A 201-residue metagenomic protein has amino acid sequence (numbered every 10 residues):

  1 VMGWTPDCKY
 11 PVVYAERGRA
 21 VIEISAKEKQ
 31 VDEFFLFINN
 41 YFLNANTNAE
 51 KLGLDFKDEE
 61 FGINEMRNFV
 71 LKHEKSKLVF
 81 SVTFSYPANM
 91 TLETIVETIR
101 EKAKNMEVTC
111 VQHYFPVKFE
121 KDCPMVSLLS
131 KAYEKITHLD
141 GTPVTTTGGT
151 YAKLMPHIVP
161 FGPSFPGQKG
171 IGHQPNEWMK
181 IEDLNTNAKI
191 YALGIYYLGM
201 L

Functional and structural regions predicted by a protein language model:
V1-E93, E97: Midchain, well-structured core segments that form catalytic/ion-binding scaffolds
S25, E101, L198-M200: A generic membrane alpha-helix/interface feature
D32-F61, E107-L201: An extended, acidic, His-containing surface patch that forms the Zn2+-binding/catalytic region of metallohydrolases
L71, E101-K104, P163: Short hydrophobic/aromatic-rich motifs at helix boundaries and adjacent loops
H73, P87-M90, K104-N105, E134 (+1 more regions): Short helix-capping and hinge/turn segments at secondary-structure transitions, especially at repeat and domain
S76-F80, N105-V111: Short acidic (Asp/Glu) and glycine-rich catalytic loops that position anionic groups and cofactors
L92-V108: Redox- and metal-dependent alpha/beta enzyme cores, enriched for Fe-S-associated oxidoreductases and cofactor-handling
